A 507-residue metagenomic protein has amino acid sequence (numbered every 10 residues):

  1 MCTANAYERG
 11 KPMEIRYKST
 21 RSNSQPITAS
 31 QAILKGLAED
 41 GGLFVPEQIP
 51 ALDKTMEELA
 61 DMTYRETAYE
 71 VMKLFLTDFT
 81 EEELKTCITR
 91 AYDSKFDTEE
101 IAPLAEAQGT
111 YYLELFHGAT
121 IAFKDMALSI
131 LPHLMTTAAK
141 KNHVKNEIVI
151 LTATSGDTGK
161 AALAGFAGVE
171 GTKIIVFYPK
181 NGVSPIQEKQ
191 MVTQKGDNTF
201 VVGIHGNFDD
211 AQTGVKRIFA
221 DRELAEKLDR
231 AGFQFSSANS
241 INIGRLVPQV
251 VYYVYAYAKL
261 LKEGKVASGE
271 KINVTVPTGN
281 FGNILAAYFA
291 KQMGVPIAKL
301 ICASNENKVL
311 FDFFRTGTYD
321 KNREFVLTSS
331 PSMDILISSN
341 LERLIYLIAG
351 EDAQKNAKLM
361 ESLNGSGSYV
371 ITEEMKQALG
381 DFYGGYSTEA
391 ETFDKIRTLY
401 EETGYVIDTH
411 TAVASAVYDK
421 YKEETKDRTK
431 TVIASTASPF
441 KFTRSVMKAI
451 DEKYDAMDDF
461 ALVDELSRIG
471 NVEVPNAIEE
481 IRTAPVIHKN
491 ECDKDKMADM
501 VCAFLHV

Functional and structural regions predicted by a protein language model:
C2-V507: PLP-dependent amino-acid enzyme catalytic core
